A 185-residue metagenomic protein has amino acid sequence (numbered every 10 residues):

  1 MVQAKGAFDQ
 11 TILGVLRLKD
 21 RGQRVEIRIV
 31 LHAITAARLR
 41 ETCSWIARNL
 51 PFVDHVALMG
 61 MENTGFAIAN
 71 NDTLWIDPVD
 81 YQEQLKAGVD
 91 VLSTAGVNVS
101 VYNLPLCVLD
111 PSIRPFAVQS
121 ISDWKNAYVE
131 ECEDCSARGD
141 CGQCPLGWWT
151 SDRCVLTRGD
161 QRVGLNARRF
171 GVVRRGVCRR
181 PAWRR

Functional and structural regions predicted by a protein language model:
M1-M59: Radical SAM/AdoMet-radical enzyme domain recognition
V2-T11, R24-A33, A67-T73, G96-N103 (+2 more regions): Noncatalytic linker/hinge segments flanking ATPase motor cores
A7-D9, W45-R48, W75-P78, V118-S122 (+1 more regions): Short, low-complexity, polar/charged sequence segments that are solvent-exposed and flexible
F8, V15, D20, E26 (+6 more regions): Intrinsic structural disorder
I12-L18, V53-L58, E83-A87, N126-C132 (+2 more regions): Short, surface-exposed, polar/charged, turn-prone segments marking secondary-structure boundaries
A36-R38, H55, M61-E133, R138-D140: A C-terminal junction/extension of Radical SAM enzymes
T42, A57, N71, N103 (+2 more regions): Residue-level detector of alpha-helical recognition elements and their boundaries
D110-R185: Flexible mid-to-C-terminal extensions adjoining Fe-S/redox cofactors in radical SAM and related proteins
